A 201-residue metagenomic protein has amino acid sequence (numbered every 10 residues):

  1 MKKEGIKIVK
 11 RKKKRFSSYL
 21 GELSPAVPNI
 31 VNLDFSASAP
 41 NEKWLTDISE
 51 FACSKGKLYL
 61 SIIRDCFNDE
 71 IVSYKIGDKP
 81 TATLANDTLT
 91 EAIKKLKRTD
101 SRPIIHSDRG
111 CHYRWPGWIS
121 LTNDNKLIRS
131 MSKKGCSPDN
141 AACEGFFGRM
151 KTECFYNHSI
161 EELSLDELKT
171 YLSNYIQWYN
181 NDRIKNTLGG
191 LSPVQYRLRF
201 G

Functional and structural regions predicted by a protein language model:
M1, V31, D47, I63 (+9 more regions): Mobile genetic element proteins and their domesticated derivatives, centered on retroelements and DNA transposons
M1-A39, C136, S192-F200: Basic, flexible linker segments flanking DNA-binding modules in nucleic acid-interacting mobile-element proteins
S17-L20, S107-R109, W115-P116, S132-K151 (+2 more regions): RNase H-like two-metal-ion nuclease catalytic core shared by retroviral integrases and related mobile-element nucleases
V27, N41, L60, T81 (+7 more regions): Hydrophobic (often cysteine-bearing) scaffold residues that line and stabilize catalytic clefts of nucleotide/cofactor
L33-V72: An active-site-proximal beta-strand-loop segment
A52, K75-R98: Active-site beta-loop-alpha junctions of metal-dependent nucleic acid enzymes, especially the RNase H-like/DDE
E70-Y74, R129-S132, F155-H158: Short small-residue beta-strand/loop micro-motif enriched in glycine and branched aliphatics
N123-N125, K151-G201: C-terminal domain-tail junction helix/linker
